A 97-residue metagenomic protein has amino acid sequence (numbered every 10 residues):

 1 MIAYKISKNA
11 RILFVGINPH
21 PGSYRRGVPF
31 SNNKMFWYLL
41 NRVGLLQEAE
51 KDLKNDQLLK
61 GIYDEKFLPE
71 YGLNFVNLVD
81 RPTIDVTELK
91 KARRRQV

Functional and structural regions predicted by a protein language model:
M1-V97: A polyanion-binding, active-site-adjacent surface
